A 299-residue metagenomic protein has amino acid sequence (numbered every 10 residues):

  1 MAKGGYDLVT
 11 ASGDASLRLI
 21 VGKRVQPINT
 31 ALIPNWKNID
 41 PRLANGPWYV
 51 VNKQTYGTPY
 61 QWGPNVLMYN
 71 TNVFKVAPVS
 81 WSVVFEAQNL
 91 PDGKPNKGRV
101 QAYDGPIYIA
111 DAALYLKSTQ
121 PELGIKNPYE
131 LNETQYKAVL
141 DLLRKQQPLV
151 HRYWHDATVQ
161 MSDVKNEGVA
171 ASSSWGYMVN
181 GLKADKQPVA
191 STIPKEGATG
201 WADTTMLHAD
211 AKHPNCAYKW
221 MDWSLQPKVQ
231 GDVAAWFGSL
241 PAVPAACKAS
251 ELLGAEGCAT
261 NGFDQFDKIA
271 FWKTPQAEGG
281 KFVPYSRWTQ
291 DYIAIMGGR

Functional and structural regions predicted by a protein language model:
M1, L19, A113, D163-K165 (+1 more regions): Hydrophobic residues within well-ordered alpha-helices
D7-A11, Y153, A170-W175, A190-S191: Paired acidic/hydrophobic, glycine-rich loop segments that form the ligand-binding mouth/hinge of periplasmic-binding
T10-M161: Extracytoplasmic ligand-binding site segments that recognize negatively charged/polar headgroups
S16-I20, S172-P188: A ligand-binding cleft/hinge motif common to bilobed small-molecule-binding domains
M68-V73, L114-K117, W201-H213, D232 (+1 more regions): A bilobed periplasmic-binding-protein/Venus flytrap-type ligand-binding module shared by bacterial periplasmic
L140-Q146, D185-A209: Periplasmic-binding protein-like
S162, K268-R299: Conserved C-terminal helix/tail region of periplasmic/extracytoplasmic solute-binding proteins
A198, H208-W272: Mature extracytoplasmic/periplasmic domains
